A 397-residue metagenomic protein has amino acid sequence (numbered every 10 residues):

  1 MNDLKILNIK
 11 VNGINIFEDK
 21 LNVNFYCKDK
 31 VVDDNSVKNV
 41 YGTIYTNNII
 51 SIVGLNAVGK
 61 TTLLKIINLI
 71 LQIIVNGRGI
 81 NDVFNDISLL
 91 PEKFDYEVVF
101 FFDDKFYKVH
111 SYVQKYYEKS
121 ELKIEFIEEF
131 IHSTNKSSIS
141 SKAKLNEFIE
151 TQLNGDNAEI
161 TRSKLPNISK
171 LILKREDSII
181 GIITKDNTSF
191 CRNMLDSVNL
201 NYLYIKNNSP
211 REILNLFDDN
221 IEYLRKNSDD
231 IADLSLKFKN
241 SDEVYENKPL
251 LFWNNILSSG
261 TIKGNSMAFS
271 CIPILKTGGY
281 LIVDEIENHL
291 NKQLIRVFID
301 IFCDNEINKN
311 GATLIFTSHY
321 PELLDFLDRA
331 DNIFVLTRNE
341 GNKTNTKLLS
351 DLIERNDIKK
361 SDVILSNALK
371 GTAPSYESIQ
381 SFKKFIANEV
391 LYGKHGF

Functional and structural regions predicted by a protein language model:
M1-N24, I73-I272, K276, S366-G371 (+1 more regions): Phosphate-coordinating catalytic segments in nucleotide- and nucleic-acid-processing enzymes
M1-Q72, V244-P374: Switch/communication elements of ASCE P-loop NTPase nucleotide-binding domains
